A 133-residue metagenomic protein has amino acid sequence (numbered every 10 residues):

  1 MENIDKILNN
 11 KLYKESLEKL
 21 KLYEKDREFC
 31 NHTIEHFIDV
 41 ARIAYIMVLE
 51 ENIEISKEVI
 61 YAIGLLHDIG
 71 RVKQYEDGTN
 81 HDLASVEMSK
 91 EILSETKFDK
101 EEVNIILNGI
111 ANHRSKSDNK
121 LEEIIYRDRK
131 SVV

Functional and structural regions predicted by a protein language model:
M1-V133: Metal-dependent phosphohydrolase cores
